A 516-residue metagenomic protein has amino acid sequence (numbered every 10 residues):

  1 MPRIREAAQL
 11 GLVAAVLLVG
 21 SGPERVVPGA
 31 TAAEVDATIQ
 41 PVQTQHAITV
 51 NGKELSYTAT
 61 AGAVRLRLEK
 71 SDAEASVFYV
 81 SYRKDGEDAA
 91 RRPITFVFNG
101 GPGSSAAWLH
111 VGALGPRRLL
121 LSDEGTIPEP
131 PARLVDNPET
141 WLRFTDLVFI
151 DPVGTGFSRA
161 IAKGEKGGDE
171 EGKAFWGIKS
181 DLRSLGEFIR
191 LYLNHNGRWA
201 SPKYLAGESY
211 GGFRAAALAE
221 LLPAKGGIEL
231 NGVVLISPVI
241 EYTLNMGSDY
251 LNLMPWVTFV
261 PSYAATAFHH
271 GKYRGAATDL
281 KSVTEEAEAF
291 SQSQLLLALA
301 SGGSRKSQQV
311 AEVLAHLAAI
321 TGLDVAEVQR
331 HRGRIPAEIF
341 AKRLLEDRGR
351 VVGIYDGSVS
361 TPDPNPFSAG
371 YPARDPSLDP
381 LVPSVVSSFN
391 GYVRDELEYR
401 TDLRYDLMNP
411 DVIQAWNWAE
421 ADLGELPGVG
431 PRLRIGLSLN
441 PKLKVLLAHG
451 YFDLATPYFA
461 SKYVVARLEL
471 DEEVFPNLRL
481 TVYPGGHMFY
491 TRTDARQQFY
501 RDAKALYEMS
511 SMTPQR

Functional and structural regions predicted by a protein language model:
V26-I94, A106-W108, G112: Catalytic-loop region of hydrolases
S71-W176, A466: N-terminal cap/lid subdomain of alpha/beta-hydrolase-fold enzymes
P116-L120, P223-I320: A catalytic-pocket lid/entrance helix-loop region that shapes and gates access to the active site across common
R183-S201: Conserved acidic catalytic loop of the alpha/beta-hydrolase fold
R198-Y210: Alpha/beta-hydrolase fold nucleophile elbow
S301-A455: Alpha/beta-hydrolase fold catalytic core
L443, P457-R467: Short alpha-helix in the alpha/beta-hydrolase fold that links the catalytic acid
P484-A495: Catalytic histidine-centered segment of alpha/beta-hydrolase-like enzymes
